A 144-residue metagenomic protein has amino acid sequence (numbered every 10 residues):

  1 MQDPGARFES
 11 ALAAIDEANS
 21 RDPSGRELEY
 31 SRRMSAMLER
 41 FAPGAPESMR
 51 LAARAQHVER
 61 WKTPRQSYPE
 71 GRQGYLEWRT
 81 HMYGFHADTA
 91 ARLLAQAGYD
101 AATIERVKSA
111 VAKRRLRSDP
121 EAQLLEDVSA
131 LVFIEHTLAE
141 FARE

Functional and structural regions predicted by a protein language model:
M1-P4, S129: Metal-dependent nucleotide-binding catalytic modules
R7-D22: Generic N-terminal amphipathic, Lys/Arg-enriched alpha-helix
A18, D22, R54, M82-F85: Alpha-helical bundle segments that constitute or directly flank the non-heme di-iron/ferroxidase center
D22-M49, A90-A97, A102-E105: Alpha-helical phosphate/pyrophosphate-handling elements in metalloenzyme active cores
G25, Y68-T89, E144: Divalent-cation-assisted or electrostatically stabilized phosphate/pyrophosphate-binding catalytic cores
E47-E70, H86, A90, L94 (+2 more regions): His-Asp-centered metal-binding catalytic motifs of divalent-metal-dependent phosphohydrolases/nucleases
A53, D100-L138: Histidine/acidic-rich helix-loop-helix segments that form or flank divalent-metal centers in metalloenzyme catalytic
E59-R65, E135-E144: Short helix-capping/linker segments at secondary-structure and domain boundaries
